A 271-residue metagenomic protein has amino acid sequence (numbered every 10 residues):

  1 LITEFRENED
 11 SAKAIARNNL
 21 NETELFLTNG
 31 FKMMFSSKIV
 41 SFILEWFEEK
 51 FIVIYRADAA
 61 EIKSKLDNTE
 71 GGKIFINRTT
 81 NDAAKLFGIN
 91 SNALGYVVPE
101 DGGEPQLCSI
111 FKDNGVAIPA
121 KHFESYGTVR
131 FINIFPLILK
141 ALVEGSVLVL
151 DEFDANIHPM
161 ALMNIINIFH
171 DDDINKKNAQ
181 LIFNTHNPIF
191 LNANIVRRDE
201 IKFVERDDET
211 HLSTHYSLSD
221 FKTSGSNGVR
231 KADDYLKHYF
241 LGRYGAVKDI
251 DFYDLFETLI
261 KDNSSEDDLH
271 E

Functional and structural regions predicted by a protein language model:
L1-F131, V143, Y235-H238, G242 (+2 more regions): Phosphate-coordinating catalytic segments in nucleotide- and nucleic-acid-processing enzymes
G71-F75, Y126-V129, M160-N164, Q180-N184 (+1 more regions): A short linear-motif detector with a strong N-terminal bias
T80-A84, P136-L137, F190-L191: Generic recognition of flexible, low-complexity loop/linker segments
D101, N164-E271: C-terminal lobe/lid and adjacent interdomain/linker elements of RecA-like ASCE P-loop ATPase modules
P105, T128, F135, R197-E200: A generic structural signal for well-ordered coil/turn residues at beta-strand boundaries that shape enzyme active-site
F123-L148, N164, I168: GG-anchored amphipathic helix commonly corresponding to the ABC/SMC/Rad50 NBD signature/C-loop
D151-F153: Walker B catalytic acidic pair
A155-P159: Conserved D-loop-proximal element of ABC-family nucleotide-binding domains
